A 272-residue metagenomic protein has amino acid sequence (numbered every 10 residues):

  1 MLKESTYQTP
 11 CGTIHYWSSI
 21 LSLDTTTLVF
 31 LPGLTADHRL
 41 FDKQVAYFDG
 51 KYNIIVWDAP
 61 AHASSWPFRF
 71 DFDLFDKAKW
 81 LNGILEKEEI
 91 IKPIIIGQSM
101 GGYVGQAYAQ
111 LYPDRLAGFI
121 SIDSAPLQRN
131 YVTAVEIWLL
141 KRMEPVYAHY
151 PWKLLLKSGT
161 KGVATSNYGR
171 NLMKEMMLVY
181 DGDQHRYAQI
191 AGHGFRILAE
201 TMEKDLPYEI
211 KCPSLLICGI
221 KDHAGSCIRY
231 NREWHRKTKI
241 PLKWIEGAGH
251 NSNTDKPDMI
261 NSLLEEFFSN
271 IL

Functional and structural regions predicted by a protein language model:
M1-T13: N-terminal cap/lid segment of alpha/beta-hydrolase-fold proteins
G12-P67: Conserved HGGG/HGGXW glycine-rich cap/lid loop of the alpha/beta-hydrolase fold
I55-I96, S262: Active-site loop/oxyanion-hole signature of alpha/beta-hydrolase fold enzymes
G97, G101, G105: Gly/Ala-rich beta-loop-alpha elbow adjacent to hydrolase catalytic centers
Q110, A117-H149: Flexible "cap/lid" loop of the alpha/beta hydrolase fold
N130-V132, Y150-E209: Conserved alpha/beta-hydrolase catalytic His-Asp/Glu region
L215-A248, T254: Conserved loop-alpha-helix segment in the C-terminal half of the alpha/beta-hydrolase fold that carries the catalytic
T254-F268: Post-His helix in hydrolase/transferase enzymes
